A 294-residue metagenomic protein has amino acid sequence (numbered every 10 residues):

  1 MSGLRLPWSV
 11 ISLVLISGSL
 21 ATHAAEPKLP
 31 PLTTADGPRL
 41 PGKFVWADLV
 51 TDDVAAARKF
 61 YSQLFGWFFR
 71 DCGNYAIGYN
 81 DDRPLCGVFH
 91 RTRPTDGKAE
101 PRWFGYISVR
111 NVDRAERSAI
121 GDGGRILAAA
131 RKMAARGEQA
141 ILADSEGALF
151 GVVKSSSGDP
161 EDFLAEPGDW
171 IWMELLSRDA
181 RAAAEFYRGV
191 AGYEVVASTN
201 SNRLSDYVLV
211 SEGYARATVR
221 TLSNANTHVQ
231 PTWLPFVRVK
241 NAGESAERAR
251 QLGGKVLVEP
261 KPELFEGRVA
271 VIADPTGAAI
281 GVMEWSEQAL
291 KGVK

Functional and structural regions predicted by a protein language model:
M1-V10: Bacterial N-terminal signal peptides that target proteins for export
S9-S19: Bacterial N-terminal signal peptides
A24-R39, I120-L175, A197-E212, T221-N224 (+3 more regions): Vicinal oxygen chelate
L32, P38, D52-V54, N80 (+1 more regions): Residue-level hotspots at or immediately adjacent to binding/recognition sites across diverse folds
G42-D52, I77, P94-I120, E138-A143 (+3 more regions): Vicinal oxygen chelate
D48-P84, G121, L127-D144, L175-A215 (+1 more regions): Core segments of cupin and vicinal oxygen chelate
G73, V88-G97: Conserved donor-binding loop and adjoining core beta-sheet/short helix segment in diverse acyl/aminoacyl transferases
C86-V88, V219: A short acidic-to-branched-hydrophobic micro-motif
